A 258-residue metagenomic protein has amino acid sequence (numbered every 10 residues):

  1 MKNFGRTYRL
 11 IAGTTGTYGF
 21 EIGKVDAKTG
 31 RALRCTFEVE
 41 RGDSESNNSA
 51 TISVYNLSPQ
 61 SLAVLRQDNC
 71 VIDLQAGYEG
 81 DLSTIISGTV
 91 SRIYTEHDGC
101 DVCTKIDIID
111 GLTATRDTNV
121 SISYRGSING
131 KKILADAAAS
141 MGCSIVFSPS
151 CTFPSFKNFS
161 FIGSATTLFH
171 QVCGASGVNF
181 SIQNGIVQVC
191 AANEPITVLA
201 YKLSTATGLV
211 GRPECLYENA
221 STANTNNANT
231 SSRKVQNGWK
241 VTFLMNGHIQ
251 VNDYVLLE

Functional and structural regions predicted by a protein language model:
M1-I106: Assembly/oligomerization scaffold segments
F37-S61, L65, N193-E194, A200-E258: An acidic/polar, Gly/Ser/Thr-rich interaction patch typically located in mid-to-C-terminal regions of proteins
S49, A114-N119: Acidic/histidine-rich, surface-exposed loop or edge segments in extracytoplasmic proteins
I86, G130-I133, S164-L168, H248: Stable alpha-helical elements in mature extracytoplasmic
H97, D101-T113, S140-A220: Short beta-strand-centered interaction patches in the first periplasmic/extracellular domains of large envelope
T118-S127, S155-F159: Second-shell loop/turn segments in exported
G130-S144: Glycine-rich, acidic and aromatic/proline-enriched surface loops and short helix-turn segments that act as binding
